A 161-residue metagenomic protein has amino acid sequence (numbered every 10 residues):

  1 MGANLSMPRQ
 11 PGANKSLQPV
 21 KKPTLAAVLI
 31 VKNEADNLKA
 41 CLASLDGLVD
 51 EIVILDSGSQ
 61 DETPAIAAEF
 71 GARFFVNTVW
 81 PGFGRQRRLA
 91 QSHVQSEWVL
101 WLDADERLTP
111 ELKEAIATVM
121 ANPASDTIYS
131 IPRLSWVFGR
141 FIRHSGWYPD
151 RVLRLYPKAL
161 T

Functional and structural regions predicted by a protein language model:
G2-S44: N-proximal low-complexity "stem/linker" segments adjacent to membrane-targeting elements
P8-Q10, G84-S92, E97-L102, T109-T161: Catalytic-site signature of metal-activated, phosphate-bearing donor transferases, centered on the GT-A/GT-A-like
N14, L38-L42, Q60, R85-R88 (+1 more regions): A generic local structural motif
L29, D50-G58, F75, A104: Short beta-strand/loop segment that forms part of the nucleotide-sugar
K39, D61-F70, E111-L112: Acidic helix N-cap motif at the loop->helix transition within catalytic regions of sugar-transfer enzymes
S44, D56-I66, V79, D103: A conserved acidic beta->alpha catalytic loop
D50, P64-H93: Conserved donor nucleotide-binding strand/loop of the catalytic core
